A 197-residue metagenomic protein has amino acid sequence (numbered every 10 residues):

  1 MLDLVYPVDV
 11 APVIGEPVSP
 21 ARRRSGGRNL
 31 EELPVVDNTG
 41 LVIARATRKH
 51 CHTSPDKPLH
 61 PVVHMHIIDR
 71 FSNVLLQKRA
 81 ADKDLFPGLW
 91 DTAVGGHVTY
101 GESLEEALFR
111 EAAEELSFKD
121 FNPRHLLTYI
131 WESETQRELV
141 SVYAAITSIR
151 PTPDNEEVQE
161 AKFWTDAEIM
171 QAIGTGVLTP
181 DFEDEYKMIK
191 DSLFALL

Functional and structural regions predicted by a protein language model:
L2-G15, Y100, H125-I130, E134-T147 (+1 more regions): Nudix hydrolase/Nudix homology domain
P17, R22-H64, R70: Acidic, metal-coordinating catalytic segment for phosphate/diphosphate chemistry, firing primarily on the Nudix
S54-D56, L85-L89, W164-T165: A short, polar/proline- and glycine-enriched secondary-structure boundary/capping micro-motif
K57-L59, F86, T135-R137: A generic structural micro-feature
V62-V94: A glycine-rich, hydrophobic loop/mini-helix early in the fold
L75-L76, A93-H125: The catalytic Nudix box helix
